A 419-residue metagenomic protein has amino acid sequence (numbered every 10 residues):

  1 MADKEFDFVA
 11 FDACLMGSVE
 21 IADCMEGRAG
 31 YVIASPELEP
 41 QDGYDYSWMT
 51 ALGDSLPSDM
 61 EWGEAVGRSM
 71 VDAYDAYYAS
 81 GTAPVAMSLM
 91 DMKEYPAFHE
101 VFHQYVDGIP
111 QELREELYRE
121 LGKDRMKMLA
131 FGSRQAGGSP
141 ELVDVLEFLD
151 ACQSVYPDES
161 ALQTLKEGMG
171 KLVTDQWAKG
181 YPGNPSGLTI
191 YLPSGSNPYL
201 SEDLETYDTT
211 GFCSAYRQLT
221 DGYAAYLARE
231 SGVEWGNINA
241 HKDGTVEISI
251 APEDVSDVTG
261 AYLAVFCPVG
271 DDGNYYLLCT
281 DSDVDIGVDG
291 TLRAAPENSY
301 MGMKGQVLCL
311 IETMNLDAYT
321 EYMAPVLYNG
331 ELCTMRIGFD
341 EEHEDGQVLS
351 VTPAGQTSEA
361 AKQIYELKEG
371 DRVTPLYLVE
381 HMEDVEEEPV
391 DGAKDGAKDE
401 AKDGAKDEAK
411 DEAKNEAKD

Functional and structural regions predicted by a protein language model:
M1-K394, K398, K418-D419: Terminal, contiguous helix-loop blocks that mediate binding/assembly
P389, E400-A401, A405-A417: Intrinsic-disorder/low-complexity detector
